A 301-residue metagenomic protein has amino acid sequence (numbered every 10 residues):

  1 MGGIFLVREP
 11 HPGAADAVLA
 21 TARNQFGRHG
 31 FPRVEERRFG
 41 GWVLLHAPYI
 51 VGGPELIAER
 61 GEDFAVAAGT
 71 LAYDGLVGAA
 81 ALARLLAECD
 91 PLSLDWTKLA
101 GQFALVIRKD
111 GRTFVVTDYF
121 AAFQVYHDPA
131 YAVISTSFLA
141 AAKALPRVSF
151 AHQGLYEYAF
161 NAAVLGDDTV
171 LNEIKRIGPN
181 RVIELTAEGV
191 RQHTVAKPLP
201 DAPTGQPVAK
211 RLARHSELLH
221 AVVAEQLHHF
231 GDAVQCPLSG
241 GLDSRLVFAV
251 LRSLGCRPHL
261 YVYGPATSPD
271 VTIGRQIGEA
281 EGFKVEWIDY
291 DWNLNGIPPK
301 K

Functional and structural regions predicted by a protein language model:
M1-I297: Cysteine-centered catalytic environments shared across enzyme families
K300-K301: Extended catalytic-interface subdomain
